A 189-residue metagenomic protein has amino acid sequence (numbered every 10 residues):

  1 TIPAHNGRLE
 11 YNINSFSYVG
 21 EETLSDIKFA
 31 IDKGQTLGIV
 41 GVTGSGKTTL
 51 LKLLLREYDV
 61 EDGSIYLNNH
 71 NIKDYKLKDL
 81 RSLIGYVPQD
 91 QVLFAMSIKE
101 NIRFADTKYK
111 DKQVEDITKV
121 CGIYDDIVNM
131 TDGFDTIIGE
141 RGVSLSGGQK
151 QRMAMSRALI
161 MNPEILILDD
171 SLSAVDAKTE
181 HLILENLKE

Functional and structural regions predicted by a protein language model:
I2-E189: ABC-type nucleotide-binding domain
